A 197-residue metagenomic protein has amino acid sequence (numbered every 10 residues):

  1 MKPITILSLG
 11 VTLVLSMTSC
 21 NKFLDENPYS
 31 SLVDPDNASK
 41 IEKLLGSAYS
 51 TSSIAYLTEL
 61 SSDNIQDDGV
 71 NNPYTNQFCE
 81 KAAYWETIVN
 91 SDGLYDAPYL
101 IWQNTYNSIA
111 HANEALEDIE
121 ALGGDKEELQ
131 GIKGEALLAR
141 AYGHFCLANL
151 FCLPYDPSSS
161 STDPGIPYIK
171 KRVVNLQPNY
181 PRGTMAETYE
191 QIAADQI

Functional and structural regions predicted by a protein language model:
M1-Y29: Bacterial Sec-dependent N-terminal signal peptides
C20-I65: Membrane-proximal, proline-rich intrinsically disordered regions
S31-P35, S62-N72, L153-T162: Short, surface-exposed recognition loops and adjoining beta-strand edges that mediate ligand/DNA contacts, enriched
S53-T58, G143-Y155: Secretory-pathway/luminal and periplasmic proteins that interact with or process carbohydrate-rich
A55-A82: N-terminal capping/interface segment
E80-F151, N179, G183-A186, I197: Conserved, well-structured interaction surfaces
L150-E190: Short coil/linker segments at helix-helix boundaries
